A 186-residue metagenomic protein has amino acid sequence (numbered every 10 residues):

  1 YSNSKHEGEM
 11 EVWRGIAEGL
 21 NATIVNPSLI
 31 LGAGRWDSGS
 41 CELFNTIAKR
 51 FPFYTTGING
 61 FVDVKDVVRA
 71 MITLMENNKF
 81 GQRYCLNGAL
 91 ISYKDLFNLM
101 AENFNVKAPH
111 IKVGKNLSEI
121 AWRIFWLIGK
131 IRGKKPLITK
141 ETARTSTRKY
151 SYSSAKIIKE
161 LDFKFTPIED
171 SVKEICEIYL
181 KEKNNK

Functional and structural regions predicted by a protein language model:
Y1-I24: Active-site Tyr-X1-5-Lys
E7, S38-G39, T55-E76, Q82: Substrate-positioning beta->alpha
I16, N21-F61: NAD(P)-dependent short-chain dehydrogenase/reductase
I24, F61, L90, S151-Y152: Short aromatic/basic micro-patch
F53-V62, L127-R148: Low-complexity, charge- and small-residue-enriched intrinsically disordered regions
V62-K65, I91, T166: Residue-level signal for the nucleotide or nucleotide-sugar donor/cofactor binding architecture
A70-L137, S154, I168, V172-K186: Mid/C-terminal beta-alpha module of Rossmann-like enzyme folds, strongest in SDR-family dehydrogenases/epimerases
